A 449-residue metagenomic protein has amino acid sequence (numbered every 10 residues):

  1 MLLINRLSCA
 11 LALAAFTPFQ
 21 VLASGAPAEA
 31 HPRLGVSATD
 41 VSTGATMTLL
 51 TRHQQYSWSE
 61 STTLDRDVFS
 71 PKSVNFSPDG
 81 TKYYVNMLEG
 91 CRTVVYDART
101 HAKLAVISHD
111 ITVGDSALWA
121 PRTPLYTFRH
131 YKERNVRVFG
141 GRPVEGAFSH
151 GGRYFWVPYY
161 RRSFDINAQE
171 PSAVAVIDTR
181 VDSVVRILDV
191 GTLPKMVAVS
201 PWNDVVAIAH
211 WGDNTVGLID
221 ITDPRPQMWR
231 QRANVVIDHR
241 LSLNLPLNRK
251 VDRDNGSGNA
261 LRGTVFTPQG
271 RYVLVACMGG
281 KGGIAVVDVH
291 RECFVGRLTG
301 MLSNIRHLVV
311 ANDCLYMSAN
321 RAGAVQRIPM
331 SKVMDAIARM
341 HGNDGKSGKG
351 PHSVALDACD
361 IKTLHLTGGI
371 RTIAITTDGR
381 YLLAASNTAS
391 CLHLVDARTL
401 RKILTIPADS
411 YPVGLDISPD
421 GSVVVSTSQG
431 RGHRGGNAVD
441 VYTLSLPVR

Functional and structural regions predicted by a protein language model:
M1-C9: Bacterial N-terminal signal peptides that target proteins for export
S8-Q20: Bacterial N-terminal signal peptides
A23-R449: Predominantly soluble domains enriched in secretory-pathway, periplasmic, or organellar proteins
